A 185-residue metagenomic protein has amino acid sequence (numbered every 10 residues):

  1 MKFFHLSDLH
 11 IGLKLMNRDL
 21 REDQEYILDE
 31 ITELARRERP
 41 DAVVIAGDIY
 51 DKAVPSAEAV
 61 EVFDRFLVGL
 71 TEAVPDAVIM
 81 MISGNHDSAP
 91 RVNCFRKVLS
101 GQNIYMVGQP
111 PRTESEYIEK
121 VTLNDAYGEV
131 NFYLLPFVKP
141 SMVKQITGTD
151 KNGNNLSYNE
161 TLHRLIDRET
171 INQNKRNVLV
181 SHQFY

Functional and structural regions predicted by a protein language model:
M1-V68, P75-D76: N-terminal active-site segment of His-dependent metallophosphoesterases
L6-S7, V43-G47, V78-N85, V107-P110 (+1 more regions): Active-site neighborhood of phospho(di)ester-bond hydrolases with catalytic His/Asp-centered motifs
I11, I27, I31, I45 (+7 more regions): Weak global preference for isoleucine
M16, I49-L67, S83-Q102, M106-G108 (+1 more regions): Metal-dependent catalytic neighborhoods of phosphoester/phosphodiester hydrolases
E30-I31, L70-T71, V107-G108, T149: Short, charged/polar low-complexity linear motifs in solvent-exposed/disordered segments
A35, T71, E169-I171: N-terminal cationic-hydrophobic initiation segments that often serve targeting/anchoring roles
E72-V78, K175: A short helix->loop->beta-strand "cap" motif at the edges of active sites that frequently abuts
D87-Y185: His/Asp/Glu-rich metal-coordinating catalytic cores of metallo-dependent phosphodiesterases/hydrolases acting on
